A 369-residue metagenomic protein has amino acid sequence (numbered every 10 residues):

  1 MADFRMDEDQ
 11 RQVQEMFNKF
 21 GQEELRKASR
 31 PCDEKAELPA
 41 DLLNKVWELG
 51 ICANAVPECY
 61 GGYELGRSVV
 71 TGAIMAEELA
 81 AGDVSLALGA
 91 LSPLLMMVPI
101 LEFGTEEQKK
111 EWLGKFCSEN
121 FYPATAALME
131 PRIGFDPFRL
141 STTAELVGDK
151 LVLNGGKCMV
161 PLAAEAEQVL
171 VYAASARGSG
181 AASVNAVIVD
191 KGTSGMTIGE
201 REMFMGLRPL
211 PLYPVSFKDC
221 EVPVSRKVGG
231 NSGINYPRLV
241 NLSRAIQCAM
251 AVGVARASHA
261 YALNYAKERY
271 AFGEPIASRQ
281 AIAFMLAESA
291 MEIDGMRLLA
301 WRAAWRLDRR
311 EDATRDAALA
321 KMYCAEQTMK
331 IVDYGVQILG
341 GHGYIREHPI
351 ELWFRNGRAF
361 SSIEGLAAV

Functional and structural regions predicted by a protein language model:
M1-G89, E111, K115, K330 (+1 more regions): Amphipathic, small/basic residue-rich leader segments at the start of a protein or domain
A2-D3, V70, I74-M75, L95 (+3 more regions): Glycine-rich phosphate/cofactor-binding loops in nucleotide/flavin-utilizing enzymes
A2-D9, V13, E77, A81 (+4 more regions): Glycine-rich beta->alpha junctions and the first turn(s) of the following alpha-helix
R26-E37, L263, K267-E274, A290-Y323 (+1 more regions): C-terminal helix-coil-helix/basic helical segment that borders enzyme active sites and/or dimer interfaces and provides
V84-E107, G134: N-terminal glycine-rich flavin-associated loop
E119-L128, V171: A short, Trp-centered hydrophobic/proline-enriched beta-strand micro-motif
T142-E145: A structural signal for short hydrophobic beta-strand segments in well-ordered beta-sheet cores
K150, N154-I198: A short core secondary-structure module
